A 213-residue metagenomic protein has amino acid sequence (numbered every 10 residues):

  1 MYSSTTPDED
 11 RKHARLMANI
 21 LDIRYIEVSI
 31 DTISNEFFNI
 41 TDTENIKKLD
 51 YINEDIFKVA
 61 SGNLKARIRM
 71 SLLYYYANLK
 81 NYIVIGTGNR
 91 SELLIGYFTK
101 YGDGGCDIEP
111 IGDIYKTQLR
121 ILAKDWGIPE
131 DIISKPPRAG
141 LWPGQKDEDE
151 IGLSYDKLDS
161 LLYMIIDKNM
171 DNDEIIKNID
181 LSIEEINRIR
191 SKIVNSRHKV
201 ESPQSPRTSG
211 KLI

Functional and structural regions predicted by a protein language model:
M1, I30, N89, K135 (+3 more regions): Proline- and acidic/polar-enriched loop/turn elements at helix boundaries
M1-L94, I175: ATP-dependent adenylation/nucleotidyltransferase module used to activate substrates
E9, V59, I68-S71, I114-Q118 (+5 more regions): Conserved active-site and cofactor/substrate-binding residues in soluble primary-metabolism enzymes
R11, F38-T41, Y97-F98, P143-D147 (+1 more regions): Short secondary-structure transition/capping segments
L21, I40, E44, Y76 (+7 more regions): Change "in soluble alpha/beta enzymes" to "in soluble alpha/beta proteins
N35-E36, L94-I95, G140-L141, V194 (+1 more regions): Short secondary-structure boundary/hinge segments and terminal tails
E54-L64, I83-S160: Catalytic subdomain that performs nucleotidyl-dependent activation
G104, Q145-I213: Peripheral terminal appendages
